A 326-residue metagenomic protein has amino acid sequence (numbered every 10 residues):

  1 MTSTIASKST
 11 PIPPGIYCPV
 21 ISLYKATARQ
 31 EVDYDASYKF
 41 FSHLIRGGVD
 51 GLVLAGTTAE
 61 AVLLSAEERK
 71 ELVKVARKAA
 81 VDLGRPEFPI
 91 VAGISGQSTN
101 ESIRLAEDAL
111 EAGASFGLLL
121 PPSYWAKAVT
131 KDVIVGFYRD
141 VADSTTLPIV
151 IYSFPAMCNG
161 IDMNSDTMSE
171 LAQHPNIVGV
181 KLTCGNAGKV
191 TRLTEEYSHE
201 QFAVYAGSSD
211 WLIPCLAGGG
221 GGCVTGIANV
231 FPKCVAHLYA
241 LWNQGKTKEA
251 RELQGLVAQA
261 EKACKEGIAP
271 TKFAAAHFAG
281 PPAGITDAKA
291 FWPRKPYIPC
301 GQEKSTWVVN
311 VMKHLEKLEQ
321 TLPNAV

Functional and structural regions predicted by a protein language model:
M1-G15, K313-V326: Eukaryotic N-terminal low-complexity, Ser/Thr- and Lys/Arg-rich leader segments that predominantly function as
T2-G160: Active-site beta->alpha loop and helix N-cap motifs at the rims of alpha/beta catalytic domains
Y34, Y38-F41, S165, Q302-M312: Short, amphipathic alpha-helical "lid/cap" segments that border enzyme active or binding sites
S37, R69, V73, S102 (+5 more regions): A general structural signal for well-ordered alpha-helical segments in protein cores
A142-S144, P155-K265: Catalytic alpha/beta core domains of metabolic enzymes, predominantly
I213-V326: Structured C-terminal cap/extension of enzyme domains
